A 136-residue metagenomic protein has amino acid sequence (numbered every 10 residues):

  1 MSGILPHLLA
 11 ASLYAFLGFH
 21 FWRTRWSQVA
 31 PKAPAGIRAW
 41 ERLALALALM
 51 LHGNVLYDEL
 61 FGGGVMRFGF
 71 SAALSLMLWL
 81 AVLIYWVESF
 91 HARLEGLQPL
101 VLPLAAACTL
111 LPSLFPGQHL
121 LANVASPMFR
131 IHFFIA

Functional and structural regions predicted by a protein language model:
M1, A30-A35, N54, D58-F70 (+1 more regions): Membrane-interface interhelical loops and short amphipathic "cap" helices that link adjacent transmembrane segments
M1-F16: Hydrophobic transmembrane alpha-helical segments in integral membrane proteins
F16, M77-Y85, A106-L110: Alpha-helical transmembrane segments and their membrane-interface exit regions
G18-E41: Membrane-interface helix-loop junction between the first two transmembrane segments
A35-L45, S71-A72, L94-A106: Cytoplasmic-side transmembrane-helix entry/capping segments in multi-pass membrane proteins
R42-E59, A107-L114: A generic, lipid-embedded transmembrane alpha helix
L51-V101, V124: Membrane-interface helix-loop-helix modules in multi-pass inner-membrane proteins
A92-A136: Hydrophobic alpha-helical segments and helix pairs
